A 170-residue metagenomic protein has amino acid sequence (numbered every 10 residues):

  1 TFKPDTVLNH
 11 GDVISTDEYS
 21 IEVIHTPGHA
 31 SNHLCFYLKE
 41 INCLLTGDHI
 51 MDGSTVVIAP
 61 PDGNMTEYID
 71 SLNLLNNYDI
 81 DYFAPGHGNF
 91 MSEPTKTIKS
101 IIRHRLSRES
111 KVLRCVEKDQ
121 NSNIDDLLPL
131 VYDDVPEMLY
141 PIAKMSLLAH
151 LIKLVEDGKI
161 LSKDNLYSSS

Functional and structural regions predicted by a protein language model:
T1-D17, S92: Active-site HxH/HxHxD metal-binding segment of metal-dependent hydrolases
T6, E18, E67-D70, S146: Short, conserved clusters of charged catalytic residues that mark active-site and nucleotide-handling motifs
L8, I14, F36, I160-L161: A structural signal for short hydrophobic beta-strand segments in well-ordered beta-sheet cores
L8, V56-V57, I98, D134-E137: A short, structure-level motif marking secondary-structure boundaries and short turns
S20-K111: Metallo-beta-lactamase
R114-S170: C-terminal regulatory/interaction regions
